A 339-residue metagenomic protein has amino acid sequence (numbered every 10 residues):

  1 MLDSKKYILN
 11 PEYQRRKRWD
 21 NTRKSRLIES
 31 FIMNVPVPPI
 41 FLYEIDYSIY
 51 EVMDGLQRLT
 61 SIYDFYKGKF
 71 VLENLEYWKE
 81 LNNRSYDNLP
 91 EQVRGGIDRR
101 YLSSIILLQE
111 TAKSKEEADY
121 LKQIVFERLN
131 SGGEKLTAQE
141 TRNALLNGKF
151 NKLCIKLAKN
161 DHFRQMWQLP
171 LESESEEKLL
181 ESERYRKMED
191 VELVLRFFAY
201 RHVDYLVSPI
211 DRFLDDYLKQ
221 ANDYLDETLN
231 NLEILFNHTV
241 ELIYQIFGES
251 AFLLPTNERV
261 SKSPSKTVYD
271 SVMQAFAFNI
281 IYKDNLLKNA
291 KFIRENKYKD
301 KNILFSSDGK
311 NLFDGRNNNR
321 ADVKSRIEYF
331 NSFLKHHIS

Functional and structural regions predicted by a protein language model:
M1-I8: N- or domain-start disorder-to-order transition segments that initiate the globular core
N10-D215, S306-G309, F313: Basic- and aromatic-enriched surface patches that contact anionic nucleotides/nucleic acids
E189-R196, Y200-S339: C-terminal subdomains that position terminal phosphate/3'-OH groups for nucleotidyl transfer/ligation, primarily on
